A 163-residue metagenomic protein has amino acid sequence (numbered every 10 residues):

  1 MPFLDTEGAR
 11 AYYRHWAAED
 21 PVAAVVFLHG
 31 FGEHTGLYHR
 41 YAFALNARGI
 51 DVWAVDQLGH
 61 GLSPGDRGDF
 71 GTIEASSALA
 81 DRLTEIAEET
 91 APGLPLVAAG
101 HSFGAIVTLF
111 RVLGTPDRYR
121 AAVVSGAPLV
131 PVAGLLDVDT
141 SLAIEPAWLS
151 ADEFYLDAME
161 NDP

Functional and structural regions predicted by a protein language model:
M1-A17: N-terminal cap/lid segment of alpha/beta-hydrolase-fold proteins
V22-G30: Short beta-strand element of the alpha/beta-hydrolase
F31-H34, G61-A91: Catalytic nucleophile-loop/oxyanion-hole region of alpha/beta-hydrolase and closely related hydrolase-like folds
L37, A42-G65: Conserved alpha/beta-hydrolase
A91-S102: Alpha/beta-hydrolase fold nucleophile elbow
A105-P116: Short glycine-enriched nucleophile-adjacent loop and the immediately C-terminal alpha-helix near the catalytic center
V123-V132: Active-site nucleophile loop of the alpha/beta-hydrolase fold
D137-P163: Alpha/beta-hydrolase
